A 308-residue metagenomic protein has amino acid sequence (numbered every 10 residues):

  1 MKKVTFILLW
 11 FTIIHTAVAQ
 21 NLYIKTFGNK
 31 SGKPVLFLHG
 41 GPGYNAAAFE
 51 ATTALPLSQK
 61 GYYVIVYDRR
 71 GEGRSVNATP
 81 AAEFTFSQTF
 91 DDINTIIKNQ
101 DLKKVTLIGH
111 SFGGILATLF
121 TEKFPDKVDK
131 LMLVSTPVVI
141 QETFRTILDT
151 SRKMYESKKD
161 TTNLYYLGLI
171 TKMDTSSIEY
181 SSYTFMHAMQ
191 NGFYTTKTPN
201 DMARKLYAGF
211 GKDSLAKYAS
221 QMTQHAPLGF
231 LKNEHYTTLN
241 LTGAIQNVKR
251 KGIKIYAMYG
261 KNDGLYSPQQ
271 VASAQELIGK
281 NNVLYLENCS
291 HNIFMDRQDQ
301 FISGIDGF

Functional and structural regions predicted by a protein language model:
G43-A54: The serine-hydrolase catalytic nucleophile loop
S58-V76: Conserved alpha/beta-hydrolase
S87-V105: Conserved acidic catalytic loop of the alpha/beta-hydrolase fold
K103-I147: Conserved hydrolase catalytic core segment
M132-E179: Flexible "cap/lid" loop of the alpha/beta hydrolase fold
K251, A257-Y259: Short beta-strand/loop motif that positions the catalytic acidic residue of the alpha/beta-hydrolase fold
G264-Q270: Conserved alpha/beta-hydrolase "acid-adjacent" motif
L265, C289-Q298: Catalytic histidine-centered segment of alpha/beta-hydrolase-like enzymes
